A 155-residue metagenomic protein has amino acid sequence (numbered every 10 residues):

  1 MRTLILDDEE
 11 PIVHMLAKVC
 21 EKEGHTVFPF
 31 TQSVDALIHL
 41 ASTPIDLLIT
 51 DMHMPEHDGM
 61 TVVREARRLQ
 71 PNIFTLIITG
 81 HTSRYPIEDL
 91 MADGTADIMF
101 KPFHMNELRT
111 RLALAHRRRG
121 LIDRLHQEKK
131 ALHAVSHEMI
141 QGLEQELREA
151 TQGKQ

Functional and structural regions predicted by a protein language model:
E9-F28: Two-component/phosphorelay signaling modules centered on CheY-like receiver
G24-T31, A36-H39: Short hydrophobic/Thr-rich beta-strand motif most characteristic of the beta2 strand and flanking loop of CheY-like
T31-Q32, D58-T61: Acidic catalytic/metal-coordinating carboxylates
T43-I49: Active-site beta3 strand of CheY-like receiver
M54: Receiver (REC) domain active-site loop signature in two-component systems and cognate sites in sensor histidine kinases
T61, T82-D97: Alpha4 helix (beta4-alpha4-beta5 surface) of REC/receiver domains from two-component response regulators
Y85, F103-H116: C-terminal output helix
